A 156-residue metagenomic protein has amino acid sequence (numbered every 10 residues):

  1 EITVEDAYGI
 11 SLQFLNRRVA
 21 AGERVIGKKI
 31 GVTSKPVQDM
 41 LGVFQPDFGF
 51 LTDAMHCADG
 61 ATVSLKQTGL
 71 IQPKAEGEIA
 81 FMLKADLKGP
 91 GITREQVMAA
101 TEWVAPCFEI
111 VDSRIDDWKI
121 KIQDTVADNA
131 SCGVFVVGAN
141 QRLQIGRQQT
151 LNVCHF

Functional and structural regions predicted by a protein language model:
E1-F156: Catalytic-core "active-site belt" of small-molecule-metabolizing enzymes, emphasizing His/Asp/Glu-rich regions
